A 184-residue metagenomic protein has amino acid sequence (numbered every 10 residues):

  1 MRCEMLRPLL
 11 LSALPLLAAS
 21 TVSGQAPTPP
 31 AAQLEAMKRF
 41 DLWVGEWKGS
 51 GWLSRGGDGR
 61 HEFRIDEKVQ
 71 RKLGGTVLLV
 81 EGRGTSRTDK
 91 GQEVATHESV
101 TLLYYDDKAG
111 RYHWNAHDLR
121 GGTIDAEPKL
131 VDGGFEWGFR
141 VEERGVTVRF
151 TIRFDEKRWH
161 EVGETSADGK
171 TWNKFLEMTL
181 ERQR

Functional and structural regions predicted by a protein language model:
M1-L6: N-terminal secretory signal peptides that target proteins for export/translocation
P8-A19: Bacterial N-terminal signal peptides
G24-R184: Hydrophobic small-molecule pocket/channel-lining residues, especially in calycin-type beta-barrels
